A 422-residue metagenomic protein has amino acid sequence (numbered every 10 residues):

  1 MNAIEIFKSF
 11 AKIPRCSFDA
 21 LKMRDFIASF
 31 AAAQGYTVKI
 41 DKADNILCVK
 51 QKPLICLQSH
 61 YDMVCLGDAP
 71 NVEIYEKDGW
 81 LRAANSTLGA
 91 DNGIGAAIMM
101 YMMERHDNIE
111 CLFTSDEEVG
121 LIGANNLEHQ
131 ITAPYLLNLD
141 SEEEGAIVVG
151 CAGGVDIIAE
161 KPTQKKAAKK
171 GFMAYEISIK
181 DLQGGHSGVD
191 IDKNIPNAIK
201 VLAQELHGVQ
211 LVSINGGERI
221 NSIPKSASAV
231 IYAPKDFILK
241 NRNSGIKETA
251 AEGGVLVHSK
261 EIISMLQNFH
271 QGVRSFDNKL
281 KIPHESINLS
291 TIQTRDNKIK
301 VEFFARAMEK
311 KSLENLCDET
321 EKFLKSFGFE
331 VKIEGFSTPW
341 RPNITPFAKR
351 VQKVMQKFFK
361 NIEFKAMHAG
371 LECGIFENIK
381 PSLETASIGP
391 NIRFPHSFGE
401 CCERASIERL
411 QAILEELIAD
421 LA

Functional and structural regions predicted by a protein language model:
M1-F18, G184, I333-G335: N-terminal capping segment at the start of a domain
K12-R15, I195-G208, K260-H270, L313-K325 (+3 more regions): His/Asp/Glu-rich mid-to-C-terminal helical/loop segments that flank catalytic regions of hydrolases
C16-P53: A non-catalytic alpha/beta surface segment that caps or lines the substrate-entry region of metallo-dependent hydrolase
V49-T87: Catalytic-core environment of secreted peptidases
L57, K77-G120, M173-D181, G185-H207 (+4 more regions): Alpha-helical metal-binding/catalytic segments enriched in His/Glu/Asp
S59, S286, S290-I299, F304 (+1 more regions): Zn-dependent metallopeptidase/amidohydrolase metal-coordination segment
N92-A168, L211-V212, R274-L280, A422: Acidic/histidine-rich catalytic neighborhood of metal-dependent amide-processing enzymes
A167-F172, D190-N215, V230-I287, E314-K325: Acidic-enriched catalytic cores of C-N bond-cleaving enzymes acting on peptides and small amides
